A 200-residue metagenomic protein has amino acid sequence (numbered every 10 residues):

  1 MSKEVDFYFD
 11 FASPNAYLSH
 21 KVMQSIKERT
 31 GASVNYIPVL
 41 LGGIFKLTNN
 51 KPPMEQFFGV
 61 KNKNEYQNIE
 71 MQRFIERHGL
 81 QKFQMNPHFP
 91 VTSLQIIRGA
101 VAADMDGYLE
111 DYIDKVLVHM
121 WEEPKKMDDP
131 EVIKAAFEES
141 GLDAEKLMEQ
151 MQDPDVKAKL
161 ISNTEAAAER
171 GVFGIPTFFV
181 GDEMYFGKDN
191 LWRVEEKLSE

Functional and structural regions predicted by a protein language model:
K3-I37, K115-E200: C-terminal cap of thioredoxin/glutaredoxin-like
L18-M120: Structural alpha/beta surface segment adjacent to cysteine/selenocysteine redox centers across thiol/disulfide enzymes
